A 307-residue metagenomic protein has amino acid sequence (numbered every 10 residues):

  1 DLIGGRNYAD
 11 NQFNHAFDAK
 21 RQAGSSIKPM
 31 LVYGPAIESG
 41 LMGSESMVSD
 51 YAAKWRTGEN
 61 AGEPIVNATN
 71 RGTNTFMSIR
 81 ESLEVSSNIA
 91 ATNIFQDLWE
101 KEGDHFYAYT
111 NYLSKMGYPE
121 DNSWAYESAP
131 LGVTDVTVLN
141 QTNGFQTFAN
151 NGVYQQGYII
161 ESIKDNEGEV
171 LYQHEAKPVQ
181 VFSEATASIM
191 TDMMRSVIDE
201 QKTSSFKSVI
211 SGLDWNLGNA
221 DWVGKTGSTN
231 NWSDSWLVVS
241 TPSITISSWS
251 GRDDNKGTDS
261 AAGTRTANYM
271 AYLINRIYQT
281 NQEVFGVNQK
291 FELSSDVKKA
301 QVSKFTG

Functional and structural regions predicted by a protein language model:
D1, S46-S49, E81, A91-F95 (+7 more regions): Structural recognition of the beta-strand scaffold that forms the well-ordered cores of secreted hydrolase catalytic
D1-A19, T137-N143, T147-G307: A penicillin-recognizing enzyme superfamily signal
N14, P119-S128, N216-N219: Short, conserved helix/loop micro-motifs enriched in His/Cys and acidic residues
D18-I27, V133-V136: Gly/Ser-rich catalytic serine loop of serine hydrolases
Q22-V48, S82, G144-F148, M190 (+2 more regions): Active-site SXXK
Y33, Y107-N111, A220: Short glycine-/small-residue-rich flexible loop motifs, especially phosphate/cofactor-binding loops
S39-G43, W55, A90, L98 (+6 more regions): A generic secondary-structure signal for well-formed alpha-helical elements
M42-Y109, Y126, N166-S196: Conserved catalytic neighborhood of penicillin-recognizing serine enzymes
